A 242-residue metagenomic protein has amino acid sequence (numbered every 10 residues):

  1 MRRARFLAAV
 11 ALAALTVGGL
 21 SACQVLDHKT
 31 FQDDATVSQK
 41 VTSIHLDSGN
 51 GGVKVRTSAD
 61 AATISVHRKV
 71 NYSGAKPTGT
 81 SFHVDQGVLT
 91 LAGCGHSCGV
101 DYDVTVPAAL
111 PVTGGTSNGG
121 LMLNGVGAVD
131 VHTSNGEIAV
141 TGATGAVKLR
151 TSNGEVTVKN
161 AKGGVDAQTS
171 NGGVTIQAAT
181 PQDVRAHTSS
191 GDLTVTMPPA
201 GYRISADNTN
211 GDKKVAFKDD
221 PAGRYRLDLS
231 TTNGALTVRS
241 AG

Functional and structural regions predicted by a protein language model:
R2-K76, C94-D103, D212-G223, G242: Short acidic/polar N-terminal linker immediately downstream of export determinants
D27-V37, K148, N171-P181: Short N-terminal helix-initiation segments at or just after the protein's N-terminus
Q32-S38, K76-A146, V156-V158, A216-G242: Right-handed parallel beta-helix
Q39, S48-N50, A59, V84 (+11 more regions): A generic beta-sheet turn/junction motif
S43-H45, K54, S65-H67, T90 (+9 more regions): Beta-strand secondary-structure signal
D60, K69-N71, P107-A109, G136 (+5 more regions): Solvent-exposed coil/turn segments that connect beta secondary-structure elements in extracytoplasmic/periplasmic
D60-A62, V100, A108-L110, Q182 (+1 more regions): A generic structural signal for short beta-strands and their flanking turns/coil linkers
V158-G242: Short, surface-exposed interaction patches in beta-rich subdomains that mediate adhesion/assembly near membranes
